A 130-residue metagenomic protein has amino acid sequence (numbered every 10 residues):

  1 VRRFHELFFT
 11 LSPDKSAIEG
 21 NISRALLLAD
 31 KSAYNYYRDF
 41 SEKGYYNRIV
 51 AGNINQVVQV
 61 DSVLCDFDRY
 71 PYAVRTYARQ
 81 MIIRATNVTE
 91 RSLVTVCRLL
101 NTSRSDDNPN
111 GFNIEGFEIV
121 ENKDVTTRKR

Functional and structural regions predicted by a protein language model:
V1-L11: Juxtamembrane and targeting peptides
F9, P13-R130: Structured, amphipathic secondary-structure segments that form assembly/contact surfaces in multi-subunit
